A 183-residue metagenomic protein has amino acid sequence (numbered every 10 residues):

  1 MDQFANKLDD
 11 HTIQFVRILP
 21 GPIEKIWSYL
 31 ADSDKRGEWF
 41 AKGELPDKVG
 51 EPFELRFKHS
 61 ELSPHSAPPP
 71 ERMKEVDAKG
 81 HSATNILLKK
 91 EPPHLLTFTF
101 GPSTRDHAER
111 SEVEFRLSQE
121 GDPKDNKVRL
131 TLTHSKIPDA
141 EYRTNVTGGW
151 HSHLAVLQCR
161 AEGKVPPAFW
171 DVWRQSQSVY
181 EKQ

Functional and structural regions predicted by a protein language model:
M1-Q14, Y180-Q183: Short acidic N-proximal helix/loop "leader" segments that mark the beginning of a domain or an inter-domain linker
K7, Q14, D34-S82, D171-Q175: Short beta-edge strand/loop motif at the mouth of beta-sheet-based domains
T12-V16, P52, G80-S82, L95 (+2 more regions): Intrinsic-disorder/low-complexity, polar/charged segments enriched in Ser/Thr/Lys/Arg/Asp/Glu/Gln
R17, G43, S82-K89, G101-P102 (+1 more regions): Hydrophobic/aromatic beta-strand elements that line small-molecule binding cavities or substrate pockets in beta-rich
E91-L96, D122: Short, conserved beta-turn/loop elements at beta-strand boundaries and strand-helix junctions
F100-H151, L157-C159: Beta-strand/loop substructures that line and gate deep hydrophobic ligand-binding cavities in soluble
R160-Q183: Short, highly charged C-terminal tails/helix-capping segments
